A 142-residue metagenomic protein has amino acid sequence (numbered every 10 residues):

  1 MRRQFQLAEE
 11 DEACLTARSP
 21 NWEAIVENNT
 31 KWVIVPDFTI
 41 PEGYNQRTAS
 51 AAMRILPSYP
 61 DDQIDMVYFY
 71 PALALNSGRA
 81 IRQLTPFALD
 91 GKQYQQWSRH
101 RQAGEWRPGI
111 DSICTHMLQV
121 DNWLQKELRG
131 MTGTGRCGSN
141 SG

Functional and structural regions predicted by a protein language model:
M1-Q46: Strand-helix-loop interaction patch of compact alpha/beta domains
R3-F5, Q63-G142: Domain-scale recognition of soluble eukaryotic interaction modules
D11-S19, I55, V120-L128: Hydrophobic, Leu/Ile/Phe/Ala-enriched alpha-helical segments that form helix-helix packing faces
A17, N28, Y59, L89-K92: A generic structural signal for short, non-catalytic loop/turn and secondary-structure boundary residues
I40-R47, A80-P86: Short, charged low-complexity intrinsically disordered segments located at boundaries of structured domains
R47-T48, D61-D65: Short, hydrophobic/aromatic beta-strand segments
A52-D61: Proline-anchored loop/turn motifs at beta-strand termini and strand-loop-strand connectors
